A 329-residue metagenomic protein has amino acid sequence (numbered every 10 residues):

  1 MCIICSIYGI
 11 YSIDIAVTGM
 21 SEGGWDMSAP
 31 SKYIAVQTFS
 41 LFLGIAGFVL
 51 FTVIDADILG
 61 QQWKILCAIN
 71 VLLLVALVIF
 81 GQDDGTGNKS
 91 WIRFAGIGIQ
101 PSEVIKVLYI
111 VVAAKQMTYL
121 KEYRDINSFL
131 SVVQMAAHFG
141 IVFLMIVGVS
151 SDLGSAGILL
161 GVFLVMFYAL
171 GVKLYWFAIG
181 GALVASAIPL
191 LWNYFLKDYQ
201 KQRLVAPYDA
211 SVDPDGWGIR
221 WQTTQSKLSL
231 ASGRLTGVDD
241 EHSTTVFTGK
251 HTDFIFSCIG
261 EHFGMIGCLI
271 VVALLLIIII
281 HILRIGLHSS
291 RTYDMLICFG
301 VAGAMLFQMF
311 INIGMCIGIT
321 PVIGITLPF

Functional and structural regions predicted by a protein language model:
C2-T18: Alpha-helical transmembrane segments of multi-pass membrane proteins
I3, G23-G218, S257-I317: Hydrophobic alpha-helical transmembrane segments of multi-pass inner membrane proteins, especially in bacterial systems
C5-Y8, I99, I105, S151 (+5 more regions): Single, functionally critical "micro-switch" positions that shape active/binding sites and transmembrane helices
I13, I313-F329: A juxtamembrane structural motif centered on a specific transmembrane helix
D14-M20, K250, F254, L306 (+1 more regions): Transmembrane-helix terminus/interface motifs of multi-pass secondary transporters
A137, I219-T223, T236, T248 (+2 more regions): Alpha-helical membrane-protein architecture signal
L230, R234-I266, Y293: Long extracytoplasmic/lumenal interhelical loops at the membrane interface of multi-pass membrane proteins
